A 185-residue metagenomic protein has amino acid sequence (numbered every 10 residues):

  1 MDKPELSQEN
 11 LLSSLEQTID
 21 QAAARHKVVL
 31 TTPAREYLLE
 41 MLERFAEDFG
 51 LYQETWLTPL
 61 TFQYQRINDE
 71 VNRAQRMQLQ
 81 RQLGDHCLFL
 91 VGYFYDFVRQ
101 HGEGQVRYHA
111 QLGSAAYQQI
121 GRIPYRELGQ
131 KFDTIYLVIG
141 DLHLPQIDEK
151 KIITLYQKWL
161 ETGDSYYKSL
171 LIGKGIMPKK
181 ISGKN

Functional and structural regions predicted by a protein language model:
M1-N185: Polar/charged low-complexity regulatory segments
